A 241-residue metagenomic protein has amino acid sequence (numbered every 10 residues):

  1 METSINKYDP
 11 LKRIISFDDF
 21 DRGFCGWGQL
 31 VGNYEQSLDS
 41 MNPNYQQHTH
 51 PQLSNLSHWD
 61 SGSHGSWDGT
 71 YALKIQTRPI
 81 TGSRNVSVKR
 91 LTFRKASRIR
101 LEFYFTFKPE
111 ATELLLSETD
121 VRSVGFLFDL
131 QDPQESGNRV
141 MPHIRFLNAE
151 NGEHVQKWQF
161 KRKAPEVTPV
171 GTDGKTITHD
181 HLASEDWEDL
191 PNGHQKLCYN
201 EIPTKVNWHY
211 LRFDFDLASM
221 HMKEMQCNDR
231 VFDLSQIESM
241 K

Functional and structural regions predicted by a protein language model:
E2-G23, E110, K157, P169 (+3 more regions): Ligand-recognition surfaces built from glycine- and aromatic
I5-N6, S87-F93, Q195-P203: Beta-strand-rich interaction surfaces with strong enrichment in secreted/lumenal proteins
F24-K74: Extracellular glycan-recognition surfaces and repeat-rich motifs
Q29-G32, T81-G82, S235-K241: Predominantly extracellular/luminal carbohydrate-interaction, adhesion, and secreted-enzyme modules that are
H64-T178: Secretory/extracellular carbohydrate-interaction modules and structurally similar beta-sandwich "look-alikes"
L101, N207-L217, K223-M225: Short tryptophan-centered beta-strand motifs in secreted/extracellular beta-sheet-rich domains of glycan-recognition
Q156-R212: Short, aromatic/His-centered strand-loop micro-motif at the edge of beta-sheets
M220, Q226-K241: Short, solvent-exposed beta-strand-to-loop segments that form ligand-recognition rims of beta-rich domains
